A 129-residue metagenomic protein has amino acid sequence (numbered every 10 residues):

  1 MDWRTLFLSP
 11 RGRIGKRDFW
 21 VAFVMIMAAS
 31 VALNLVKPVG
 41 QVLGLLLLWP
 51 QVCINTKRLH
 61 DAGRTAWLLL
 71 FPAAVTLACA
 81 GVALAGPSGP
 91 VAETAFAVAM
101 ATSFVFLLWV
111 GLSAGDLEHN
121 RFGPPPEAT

Functional and structural regions predicted by a protein language model:
M1-A29, Q51-W67, L107-T129: Membrane-interface extramembranous regions at the lipid-water interface
A29-Q51, P72-V105: Membrane-helix interface segments in multi-pass membrane proteins
